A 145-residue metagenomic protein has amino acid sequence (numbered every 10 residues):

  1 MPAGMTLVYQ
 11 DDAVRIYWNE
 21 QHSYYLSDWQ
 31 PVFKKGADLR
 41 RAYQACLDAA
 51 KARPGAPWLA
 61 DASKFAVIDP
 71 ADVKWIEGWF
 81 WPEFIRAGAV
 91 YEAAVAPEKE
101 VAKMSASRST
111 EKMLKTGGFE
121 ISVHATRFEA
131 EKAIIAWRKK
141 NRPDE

Functional and structural regions predicted by a protein language model:
M1-E145: Amphipathic, Lys/Arg-enriched alpha-helical "gate/interface" segment within cytosolic domains that mediates
